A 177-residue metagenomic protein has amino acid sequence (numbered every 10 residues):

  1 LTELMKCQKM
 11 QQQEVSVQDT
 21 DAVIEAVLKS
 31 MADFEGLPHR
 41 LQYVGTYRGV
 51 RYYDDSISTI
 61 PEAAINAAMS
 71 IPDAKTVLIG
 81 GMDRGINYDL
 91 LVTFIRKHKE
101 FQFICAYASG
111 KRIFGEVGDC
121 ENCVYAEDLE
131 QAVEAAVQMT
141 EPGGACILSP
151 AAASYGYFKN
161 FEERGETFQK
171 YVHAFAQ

Functional and structural regions predicted by a protein language model:
L1, I147-A151: Short beta-strands and strand-loop turn motifs
L1-F101: Nucleotide phosphate-binding/pyrophosphate-handling subdomain across enzymes that bind or process nucleotide phosphates
T20, N122-Y125, Y157: A structural signal for short, well-ordered beta-strand elements
A63, R112-G115, Y157: Phosphate- and divalent-cation-binding pockets in alpha/beta enzyme and binding domains that engage nucleotide-derived
A74-T76, G143-I147: Residue-level preference for the first positions of well-ordered beta-strands
M82-R84, S109, A151-Y155: Short glycine-rich anion-binding loops that position phosphate/pyrophosphate groups of nucleotides and phosphorylated
D89-G144: C-terminal helical cap/extension that packs against the catalytic core of soluble nucleotide-cofactor enzymes
A151-Q177: Glycine/aspartate-rich loop-and-adjacent alpha/beta segment that forms the canonical ThDP
